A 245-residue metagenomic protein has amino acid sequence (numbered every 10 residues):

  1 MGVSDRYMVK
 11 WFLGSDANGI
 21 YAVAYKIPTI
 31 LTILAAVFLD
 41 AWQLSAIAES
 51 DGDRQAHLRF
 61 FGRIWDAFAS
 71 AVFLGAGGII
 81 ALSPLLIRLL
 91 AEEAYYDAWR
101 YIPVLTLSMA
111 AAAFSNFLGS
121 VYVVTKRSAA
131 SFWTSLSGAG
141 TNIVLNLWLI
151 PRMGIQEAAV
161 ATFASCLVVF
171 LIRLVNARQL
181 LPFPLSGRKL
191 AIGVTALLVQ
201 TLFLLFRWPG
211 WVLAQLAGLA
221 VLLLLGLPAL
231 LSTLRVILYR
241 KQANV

Functional and structural regions predicted by a protein language model:
D5-Y7, G19-A35, W65-A67, S108 (+1 more regions): Alpha-helical transmembrane segments of polytopic membrane transporters and translocases
L13-K26, A98-P103, A159: Small-residue hotspots at the loop-to-helix junctions and early N-terminal turns of transmembrane alpha-helices
D16, A129, L136-L171, V175 (+1 more regions): Membrane-interface helix-loop junctions in multi-pass transport and translocation proteins
K26-T29, A76, M109, S135-G140 (+4 more regions): Residue-level recognition of pore/gate-forming positions within transmembrane alpha-helices of multi-pass
P28-W65, G119-V124: Helix-loop junctions and terminal segments of transmembrane helices in multi-pass membrane transport/translocation
A35-F38, F61-A112, I143-P151: Alpha-helical transmembrane segments of multi-pass membrane transport and lipid-handling proteins
T106-S137, A177-Q179: Membrane-interface junctions at transmembrane-helix termini in multi-pass inner-membrane proteins
L202-V245: Membrane-proximal transmembrane or re-entrant/amphipathic helices at the cytosolic face
